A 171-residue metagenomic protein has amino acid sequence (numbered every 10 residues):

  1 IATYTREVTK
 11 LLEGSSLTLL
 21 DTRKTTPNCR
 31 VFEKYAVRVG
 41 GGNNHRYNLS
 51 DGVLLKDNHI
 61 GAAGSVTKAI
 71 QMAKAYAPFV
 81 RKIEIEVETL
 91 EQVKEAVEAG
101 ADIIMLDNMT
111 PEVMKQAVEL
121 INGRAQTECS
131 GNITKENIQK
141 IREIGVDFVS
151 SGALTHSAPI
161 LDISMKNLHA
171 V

Functional and structural regions predicted by a protein language model:
I1-A99, I103, K115-L120, Q126-E128 (+2 more regions): Acidic/glycine-rich phosphate/pyrophosphate-binding loops and surrounding catalytic core that coordinate Mg2+
N108, G131, G152-A153: Short secondary-structure boundary segments
T110-M114: Nucleotide-binding motor/catalytic cores of P-loop/tubulin-like NTPases across gene-expression machines
E128-S130, M165: Short glycine/threonine-rich catalytic loop with a Thr-x-Gly-x-Asp
K135: Cys/His-rich Zn2+-binding cysteine-cluster or related metal-binding knuckle/ribbon modules and their
A153-V171: Short, charged, intrinsically disordered terminal tails
